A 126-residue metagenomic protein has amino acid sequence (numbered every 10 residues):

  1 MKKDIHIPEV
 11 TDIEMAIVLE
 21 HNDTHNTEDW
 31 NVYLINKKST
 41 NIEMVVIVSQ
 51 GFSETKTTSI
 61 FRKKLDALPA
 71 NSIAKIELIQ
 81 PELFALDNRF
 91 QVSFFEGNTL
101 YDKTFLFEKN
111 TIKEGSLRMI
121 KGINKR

Functional and structural regions predicted by a protein language model:
K3-V18, L100-R126: Acidic, serine/threonine- and proline-rich intrinsically disordered appendage/tail regions
M15, W30-V32, I76, F90-V92 (+1 more regions): Hydrophobic residues positioned within well-ordered beta-strands of beta-sheet architectures
A16-E20, I35, V48-Q50, E77-I79 (+3 more regions): A structural detector for beta-sheet-dominated domains
N22-N26: Short, solvent-exposed loop/linker segments at the N-terminal edge of repeated beta-sheet extracellular domains
E28, V32-N41: Asparagine-centered strand-capping/turn motif at beta-strand->loop junctions
S39-T55: Short acidic, flexible loop segments centered on an aromatic residue
N41-E43, L86, Y101: Short loop/turn segments at connectors of secondary-structure elements within structured domains
F52-Q91, F95-N98: Intrinsically disordered, low-complexity Pro/Gly/Ser/Thr-rich segments with frequent PxxP/GP/PP motifs and embedded
